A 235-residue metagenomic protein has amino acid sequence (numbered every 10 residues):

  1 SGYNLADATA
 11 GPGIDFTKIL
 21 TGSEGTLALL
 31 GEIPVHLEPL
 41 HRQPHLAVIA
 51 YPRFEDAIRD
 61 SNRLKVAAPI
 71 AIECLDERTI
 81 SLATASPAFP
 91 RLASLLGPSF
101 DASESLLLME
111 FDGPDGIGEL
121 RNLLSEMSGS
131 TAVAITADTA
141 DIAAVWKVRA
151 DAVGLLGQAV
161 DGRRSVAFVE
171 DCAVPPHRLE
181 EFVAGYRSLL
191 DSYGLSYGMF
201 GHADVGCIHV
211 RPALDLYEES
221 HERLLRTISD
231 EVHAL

Functional and structural regions predicted by a protein language model:
S1-L235: Noncatalytic alpha-helical scaffold of FAD-dependent oxidoreductases
